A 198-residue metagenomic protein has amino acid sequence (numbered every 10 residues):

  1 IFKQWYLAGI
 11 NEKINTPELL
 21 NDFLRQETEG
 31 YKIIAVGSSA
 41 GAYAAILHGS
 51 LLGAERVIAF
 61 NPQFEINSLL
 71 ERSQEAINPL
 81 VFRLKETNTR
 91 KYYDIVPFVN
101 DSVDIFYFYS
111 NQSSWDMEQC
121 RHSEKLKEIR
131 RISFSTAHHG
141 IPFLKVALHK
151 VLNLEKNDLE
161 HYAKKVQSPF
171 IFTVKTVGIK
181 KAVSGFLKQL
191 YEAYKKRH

Functional and structural regions predicted by a protein language model:
I1-E29: Active-site catalytic motif of lipid deacylating hydrolases and related acyltransferases
E29-S39: Alpha/beta-hydrolase fold nucleophile elbow
G30-K32, E55, V103: Short coil/turn segments at beta-strand junctions that form active-site/ligand-binding loops
G37-G49: Glycine-rich nucleophile elbow surrounding the catalytic serine of serine-hydrolase chemistry
H48-R56, H122-L126: Short, surface-exposed basic-aromatic patches at helix termini and helix-loop junctions that form
A59-S68: Active-site nucleophile loop of the alpha/beta-hydrolase fold
L70, Q74-I141, L159-K164: The feature captures the conserved acid-bearing segment of alpha/beta-hydrolase catalytic domains
E128-K195: C-terminal catalytic histidine-bearing segment of alpha/beta-hydrolase fold enzymes
